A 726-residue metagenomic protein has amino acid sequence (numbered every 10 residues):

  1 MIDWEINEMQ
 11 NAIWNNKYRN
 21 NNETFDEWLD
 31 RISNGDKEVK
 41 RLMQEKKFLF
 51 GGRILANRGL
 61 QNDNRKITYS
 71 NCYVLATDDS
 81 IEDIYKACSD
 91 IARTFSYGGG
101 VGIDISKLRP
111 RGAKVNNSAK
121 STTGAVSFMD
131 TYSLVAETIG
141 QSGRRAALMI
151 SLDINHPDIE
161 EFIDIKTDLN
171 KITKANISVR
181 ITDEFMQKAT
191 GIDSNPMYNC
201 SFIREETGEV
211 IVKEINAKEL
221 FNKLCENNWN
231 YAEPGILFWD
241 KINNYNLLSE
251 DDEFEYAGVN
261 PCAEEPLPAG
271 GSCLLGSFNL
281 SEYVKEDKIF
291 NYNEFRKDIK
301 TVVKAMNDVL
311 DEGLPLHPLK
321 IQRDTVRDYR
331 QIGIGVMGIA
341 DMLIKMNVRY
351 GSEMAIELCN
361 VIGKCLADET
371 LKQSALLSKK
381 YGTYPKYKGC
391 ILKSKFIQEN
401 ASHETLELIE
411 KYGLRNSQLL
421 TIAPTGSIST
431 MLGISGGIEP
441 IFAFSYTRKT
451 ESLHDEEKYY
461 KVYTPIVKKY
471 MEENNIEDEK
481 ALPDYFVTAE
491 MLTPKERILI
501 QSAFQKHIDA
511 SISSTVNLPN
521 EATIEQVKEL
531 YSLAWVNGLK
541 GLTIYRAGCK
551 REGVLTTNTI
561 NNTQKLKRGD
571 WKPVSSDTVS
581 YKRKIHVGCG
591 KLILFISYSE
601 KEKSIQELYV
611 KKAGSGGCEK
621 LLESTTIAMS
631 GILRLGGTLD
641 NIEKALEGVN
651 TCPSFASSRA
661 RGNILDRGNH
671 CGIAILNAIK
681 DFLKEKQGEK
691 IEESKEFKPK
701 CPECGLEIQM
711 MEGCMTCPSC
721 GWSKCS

Functional and structural regions predicted by a protein language model:
M1-V39, N117-T131, Q141-R144, L148-D252 (+3 more regions): Conserved, charged catalytic cores of large soluble enzymes
M1-Y69, F221-C225, S532, V536 (+4 more regions): Acidic/polar, glycine-rich intrinsically disordered N-terminal extensions of enzymes
N20, G35-N117, A125, I139-S142 (+6 more regions): Function-dense linear segments that define catalytic or interfacial modules in macromolecule-processing proteins
A257, C262-P266, M306, L310-E312 (+5 more regions): Catalytic alpha/beta core of large soluble enzyme barrels
D298-R323, R327, V348-T425, I512-S513 (+3 more regions): Internal maturation/activation junctions in enzymes
T557-I593, E703: Short, Gly/Pro- and small/polar-rich lid/capping loops
K698, C714, W722: Residues immediately within or flanking Cys/His clusters that coordinate Zn2+ in small zinc-binding modules
C701-C704, C717-C720: Short cysteine-rich clusters marking metal-coordination/redox-active sites
